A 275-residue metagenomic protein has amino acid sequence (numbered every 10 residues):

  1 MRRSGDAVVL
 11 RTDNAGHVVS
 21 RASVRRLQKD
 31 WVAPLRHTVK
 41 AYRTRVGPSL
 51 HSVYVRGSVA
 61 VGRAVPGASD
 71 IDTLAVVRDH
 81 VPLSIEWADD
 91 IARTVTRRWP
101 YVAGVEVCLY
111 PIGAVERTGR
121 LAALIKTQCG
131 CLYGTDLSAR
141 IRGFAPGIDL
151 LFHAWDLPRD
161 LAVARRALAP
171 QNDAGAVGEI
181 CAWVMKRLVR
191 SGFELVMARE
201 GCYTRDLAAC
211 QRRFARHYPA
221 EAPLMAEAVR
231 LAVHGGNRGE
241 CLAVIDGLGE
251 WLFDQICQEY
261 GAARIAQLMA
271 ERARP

Functional and structural regions predicted by a protein language model:
M1-R11, A139-P275: Conserved nucleotidyltransferase catalytic core and NTase-mimicking acidic/glycine-rich helix/loop elements in nucleic
R2-P34, I85-M185: Conserved NTP/Mg2+-binding pocket subregion across the NTase superfamily
L35-V39: Surface-exposed, low-hydrophobicity interaction/linker segments
T44-V46: Short amphipathic alpha-helix segments
V53: Conserved helix-loop-beta segment at the catalytic/binding core of cyclic-nucleotide signaling proteins
G57-D90, G104-L109: Catalytic metal-binding acidic patch
G62-V65, V115-R120, G236-N237: Short, solvent-exposed polar/charged micro-motifs at secondary-structure junctions
